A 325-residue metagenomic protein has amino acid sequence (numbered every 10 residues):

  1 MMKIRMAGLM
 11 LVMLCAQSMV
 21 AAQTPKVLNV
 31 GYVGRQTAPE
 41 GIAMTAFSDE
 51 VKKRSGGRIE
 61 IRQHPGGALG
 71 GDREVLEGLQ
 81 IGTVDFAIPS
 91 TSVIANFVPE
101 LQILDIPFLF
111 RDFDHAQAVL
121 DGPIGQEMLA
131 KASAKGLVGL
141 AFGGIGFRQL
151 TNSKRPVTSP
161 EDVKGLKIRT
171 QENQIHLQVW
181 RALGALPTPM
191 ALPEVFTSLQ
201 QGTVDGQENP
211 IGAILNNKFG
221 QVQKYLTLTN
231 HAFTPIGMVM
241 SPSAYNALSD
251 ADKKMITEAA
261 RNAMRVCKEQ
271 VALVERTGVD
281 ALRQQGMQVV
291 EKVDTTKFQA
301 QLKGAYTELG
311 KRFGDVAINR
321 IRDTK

Functional and structural regions predicted by a protein language model:
M1-V27: Short, low-complexity disordered leader/linker segments with a strong preference for bacterial N-terminal type II
Q23-H115, P123-Q126, A130-K325: N-terminal secretory/targeting leader peptides
